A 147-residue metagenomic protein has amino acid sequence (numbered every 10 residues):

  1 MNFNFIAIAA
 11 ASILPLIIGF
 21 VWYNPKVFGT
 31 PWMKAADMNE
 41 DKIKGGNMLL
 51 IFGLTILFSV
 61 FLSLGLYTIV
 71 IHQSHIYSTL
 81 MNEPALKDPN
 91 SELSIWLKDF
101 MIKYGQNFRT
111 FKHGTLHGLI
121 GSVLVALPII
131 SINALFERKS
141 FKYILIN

Functional and structural regions predicted by a protein language model:
M1-N147: Juxtamembrane/disordered regions of integral membrane proteins
